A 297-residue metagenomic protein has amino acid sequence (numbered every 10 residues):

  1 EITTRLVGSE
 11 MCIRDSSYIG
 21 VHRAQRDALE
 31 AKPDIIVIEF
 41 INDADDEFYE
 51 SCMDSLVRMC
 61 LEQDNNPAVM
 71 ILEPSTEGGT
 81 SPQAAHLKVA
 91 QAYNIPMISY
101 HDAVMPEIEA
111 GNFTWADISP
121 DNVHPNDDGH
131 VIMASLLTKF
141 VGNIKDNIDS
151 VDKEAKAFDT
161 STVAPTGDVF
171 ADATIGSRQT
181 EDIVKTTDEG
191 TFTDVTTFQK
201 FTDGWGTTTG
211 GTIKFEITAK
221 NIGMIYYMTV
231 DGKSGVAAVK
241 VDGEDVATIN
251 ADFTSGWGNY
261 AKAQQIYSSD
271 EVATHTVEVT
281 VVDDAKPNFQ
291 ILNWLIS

Functional and structural regions predicted by a protein language model:
I2-G8, I13: Single conserved hydrophobic/aromatic residue that forms the stacking wall/gate of nucleotide- or nucleobase-binding
L6, N122, D127, T174 (+1 more regions): Solvent-exposed, flexible loop/coil residues
I19-S150, W205-T208, E216, Y227-A238 (+3 more regions): Alpha-helical cap/lid subdomain in secreted, periplasmic, or secretory-pathway luminal O-acyl-processing enzymes
D146-E216, Y227: Glycan-recognition and processing domains
I217-N221: Short coil/turn motif common to extracellular beta-sandwich-like domains
A285-S297: Extended, polar beta-sheet/loop recognition surfaces of beta-rich domains that mediate binding to diverse ligands
